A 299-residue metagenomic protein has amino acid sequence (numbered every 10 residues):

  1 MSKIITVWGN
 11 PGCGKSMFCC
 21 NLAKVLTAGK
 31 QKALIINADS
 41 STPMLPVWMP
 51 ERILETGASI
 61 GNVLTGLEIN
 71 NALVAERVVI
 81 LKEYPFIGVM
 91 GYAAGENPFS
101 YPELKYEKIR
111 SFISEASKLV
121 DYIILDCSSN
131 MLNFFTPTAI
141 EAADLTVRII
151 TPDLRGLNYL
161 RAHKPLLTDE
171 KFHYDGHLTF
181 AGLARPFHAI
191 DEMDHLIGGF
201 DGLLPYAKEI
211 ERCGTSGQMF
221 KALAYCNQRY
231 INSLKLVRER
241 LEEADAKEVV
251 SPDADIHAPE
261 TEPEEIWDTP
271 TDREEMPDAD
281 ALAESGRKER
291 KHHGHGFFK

Functional and structural regions predicted by a protein language model:
S2-L45, A116: Walker A/P-loop phosphate-binding motif and the immediately C-terminal alpha-helix
V7, I36, G91-Y92, I124-D126 (+2 more regions): Conserved beta-strand segments of the P-loop GTPase G domain that flank and frequently precede/overlap
G29-L34, A38-I87: Phosphate-binding loop that captures ATP/GTP phosphates
N71-Y84, G88-L132: Cytosolic-facing regulatory segments adjacent to core modules
Y122, L145, G199-G202: Well-ordered beta-strand positions
F134-D153: Inter-motif core of Ras-like GTPase G domains
G182-A224: Beta-strand-loop-alpha "switch" segments that mediate conformational coupling across diverse proteins
S216-K299: NTP-binding/hydrolysis catalytic cores, primarily Walker-type P-loop NTPases
